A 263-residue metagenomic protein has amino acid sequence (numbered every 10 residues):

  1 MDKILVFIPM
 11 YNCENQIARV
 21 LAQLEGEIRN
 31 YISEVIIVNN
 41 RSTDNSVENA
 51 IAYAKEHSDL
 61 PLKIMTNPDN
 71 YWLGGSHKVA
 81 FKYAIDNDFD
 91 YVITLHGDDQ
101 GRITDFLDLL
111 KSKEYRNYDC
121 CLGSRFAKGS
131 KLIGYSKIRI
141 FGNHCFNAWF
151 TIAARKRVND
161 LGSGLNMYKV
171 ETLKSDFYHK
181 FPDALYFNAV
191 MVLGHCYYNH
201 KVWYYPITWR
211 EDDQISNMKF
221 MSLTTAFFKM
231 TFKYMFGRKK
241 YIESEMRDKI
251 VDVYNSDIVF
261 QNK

Functional and structural regions predicted by a protein language model:
M1, R155, H179-K263: Hydrophobic helical membrane-anchoring modules
K3-L5, E34, V190: Cell-envelope/extracellular polymer assembly enzymes that use nucleotide-activated donors
C13-I28: Short, well-formed alpha-helical segments that are part of the catalytic scaffolds of diverse glycosyltransferases
A18, D44-Y53: Acidic helix N-cap motif at the loop->helix transition within catalytic regions of sugar-transfer enzymes
I32-S42, M65-T66: Short beta-strand/loop segment that forms part of the nucleotide-sugar
N39-E48, D99: A conserved acidic beta->alpha catalytic loop
N67-D86, Y91, I103-L185, D212-S222 (+1 more regions): Acceptor/aglycone-binding surface of glycosyltransferases and processive sugar-polymer synthases
